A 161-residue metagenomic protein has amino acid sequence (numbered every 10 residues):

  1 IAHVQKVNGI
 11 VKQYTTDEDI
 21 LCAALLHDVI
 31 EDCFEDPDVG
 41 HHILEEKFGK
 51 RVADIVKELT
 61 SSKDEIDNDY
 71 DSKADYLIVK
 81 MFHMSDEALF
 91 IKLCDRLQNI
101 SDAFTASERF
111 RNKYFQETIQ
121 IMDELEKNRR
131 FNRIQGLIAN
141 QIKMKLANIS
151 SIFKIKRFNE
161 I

Functional and structural regions predicted by a protein language model:
I1-I161: Active-site helical microenvironments for divalent-metal-assisted chemistry
